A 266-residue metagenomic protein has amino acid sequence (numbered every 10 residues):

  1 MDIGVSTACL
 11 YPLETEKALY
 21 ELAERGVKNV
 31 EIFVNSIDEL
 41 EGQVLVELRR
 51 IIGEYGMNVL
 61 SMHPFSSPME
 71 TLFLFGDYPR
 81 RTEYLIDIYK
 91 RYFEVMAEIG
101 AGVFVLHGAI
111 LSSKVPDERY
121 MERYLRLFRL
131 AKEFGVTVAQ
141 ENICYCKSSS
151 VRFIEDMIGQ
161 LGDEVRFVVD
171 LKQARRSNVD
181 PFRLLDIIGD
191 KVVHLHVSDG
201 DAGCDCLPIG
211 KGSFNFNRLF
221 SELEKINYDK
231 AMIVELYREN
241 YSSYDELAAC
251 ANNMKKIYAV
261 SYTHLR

Functional and structural regions predicted by a protein language model:
A8-T15, F33-V44, L111-P116, C144-S149 (+3 more regions): Acidic-and-aromatic substrate-binding clefts and catalytic sites of carbohydrate-active enzymes
Y11-L22, Y84-F93, D180-L184: Short, acidic/polar
E16, E54, T71-R166: Active-site acidic/histidine proton-transfer and metal-coordination neighborhood in alpha/beta enzyme cores
A18-N35: Catalytic domains of carbohydrate-active enzymes, especially glycoside hydrolases
L19-E24, Q43-H63, F93-I99, F128-E133 (+3 more regions): Acidic (Asp/Glu)-rich catalytic clusters
L22, V30, I52, M96 (+5 more regions): Conserved, mostly hydrophobic/aromatic
N29-V30, M62, R126-S213: Acidic/histidine-rich catalytic cores of soluble enzymes
T263-R266: Conserved small/polar residues in nucleotide/adenosyl-binding loops
